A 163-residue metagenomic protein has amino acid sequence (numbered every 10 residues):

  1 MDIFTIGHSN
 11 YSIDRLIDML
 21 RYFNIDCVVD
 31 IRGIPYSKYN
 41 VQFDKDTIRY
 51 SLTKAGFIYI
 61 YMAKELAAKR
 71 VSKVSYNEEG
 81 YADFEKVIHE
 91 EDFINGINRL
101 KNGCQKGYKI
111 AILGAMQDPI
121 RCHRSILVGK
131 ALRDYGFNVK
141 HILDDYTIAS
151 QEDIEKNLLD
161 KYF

Functional and structural regions predicted by a protein language model:
M1-F163: Residues lining hydrophobic/aromatic ligand-binding pockets adjacent to catalytic sites
